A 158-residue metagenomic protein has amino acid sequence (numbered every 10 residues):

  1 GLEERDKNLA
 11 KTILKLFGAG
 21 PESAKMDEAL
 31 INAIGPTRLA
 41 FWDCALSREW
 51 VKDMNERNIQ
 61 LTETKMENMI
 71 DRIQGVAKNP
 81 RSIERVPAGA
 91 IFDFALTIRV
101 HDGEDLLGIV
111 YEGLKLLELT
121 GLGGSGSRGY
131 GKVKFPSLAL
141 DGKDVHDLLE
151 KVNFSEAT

Functional and structural regions predicted by a protein language model:
G1-Q60, R81-T158: RNA-binding basic/glycine-rich loop and surface signature characteristic of RAMP-family CRISPR effectors
T62-G75: Solvent-exposed edge beta-strands and adjacent loop segments that serve as assembly or binding interfaces
V76-P80: Active-site-adjacent structural elements in folded domains
